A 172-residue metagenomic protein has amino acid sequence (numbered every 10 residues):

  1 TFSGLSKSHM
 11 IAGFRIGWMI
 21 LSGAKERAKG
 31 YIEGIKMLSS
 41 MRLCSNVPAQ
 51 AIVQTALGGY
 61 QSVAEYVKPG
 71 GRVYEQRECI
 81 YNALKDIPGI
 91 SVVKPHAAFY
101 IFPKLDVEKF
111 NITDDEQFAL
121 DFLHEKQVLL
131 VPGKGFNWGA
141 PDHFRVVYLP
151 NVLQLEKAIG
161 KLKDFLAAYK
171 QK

Functional and structural regions predicted by a protein language model:
T1-G71, Y81-N82, L166: Conserved core segment of the aminotransferase class I/II
S22, G58, K104-D106, L149-N151: Residue-level recognition of strand-loop junctions within catalytic nucleotide-signaling folds
Q54, G70-L84, V92-D106, A140: Conserved glycine-rich beta-strand-loop-beta hairpin in the small C-terminal domain of fold type I
P88-V92, L129-K134: A short linear hydrophobic-aromatic micro-motif
N111-T113, D121-L130, F136-K172: PLP-dependent enzyme catalytic core of the Aspartate aminotransferase-like
F118: Short active-site alpha-helical segment characteristic of glycosyltransferases and processive polysaccharide synthases
